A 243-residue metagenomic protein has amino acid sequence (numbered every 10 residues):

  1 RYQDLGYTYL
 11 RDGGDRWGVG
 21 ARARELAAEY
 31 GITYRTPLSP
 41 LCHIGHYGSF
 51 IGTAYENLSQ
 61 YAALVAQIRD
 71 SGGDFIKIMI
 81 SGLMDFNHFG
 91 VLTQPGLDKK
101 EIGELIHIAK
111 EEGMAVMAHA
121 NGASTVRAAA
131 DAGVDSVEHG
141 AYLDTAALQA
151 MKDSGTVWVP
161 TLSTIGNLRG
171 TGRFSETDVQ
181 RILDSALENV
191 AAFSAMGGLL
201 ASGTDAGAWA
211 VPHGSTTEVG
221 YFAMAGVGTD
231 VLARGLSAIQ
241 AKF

Functional and structural regions predicted by a protein language model:
R1-I108, V157-T161: Divalent-metal coordination cores built from histidine and acidic residues
G13-G14, T36-P40, I78-I80, A118-G122 (+4 more regions): A cross-domain feature marking catalytic cores of carbohydrate-active enzymes and several ubiquitous metabolic/repair
R16-G20, C42, G82-F86, N121-R127 (+3 more regions): Active-site environment of divalent metal-dependent phosphoester hydrolases
G20-R24, A129, M151, V219-F222: Hydrophobic packing residues within well-ordered alpha-helices of enzyme cores
H43-Y47, T145-K152, L168-T171, L232-A233: Short, charged, surface-exposed secondary-structure boundary motifs
S59-W158, V179-L200, T216: Histidine/acidic residue-rich metal-binding segments in metalloenzymes
E111, L183-F243: His/Asp/Glu-enriched, well-ordered alpha-helical/loop segment that forms or immediately abuts the divalent-metal
P160-Q180: Active-site loop ensemble at the mouth of alpha/beta enzyme cores that anchors a bound cofactor
